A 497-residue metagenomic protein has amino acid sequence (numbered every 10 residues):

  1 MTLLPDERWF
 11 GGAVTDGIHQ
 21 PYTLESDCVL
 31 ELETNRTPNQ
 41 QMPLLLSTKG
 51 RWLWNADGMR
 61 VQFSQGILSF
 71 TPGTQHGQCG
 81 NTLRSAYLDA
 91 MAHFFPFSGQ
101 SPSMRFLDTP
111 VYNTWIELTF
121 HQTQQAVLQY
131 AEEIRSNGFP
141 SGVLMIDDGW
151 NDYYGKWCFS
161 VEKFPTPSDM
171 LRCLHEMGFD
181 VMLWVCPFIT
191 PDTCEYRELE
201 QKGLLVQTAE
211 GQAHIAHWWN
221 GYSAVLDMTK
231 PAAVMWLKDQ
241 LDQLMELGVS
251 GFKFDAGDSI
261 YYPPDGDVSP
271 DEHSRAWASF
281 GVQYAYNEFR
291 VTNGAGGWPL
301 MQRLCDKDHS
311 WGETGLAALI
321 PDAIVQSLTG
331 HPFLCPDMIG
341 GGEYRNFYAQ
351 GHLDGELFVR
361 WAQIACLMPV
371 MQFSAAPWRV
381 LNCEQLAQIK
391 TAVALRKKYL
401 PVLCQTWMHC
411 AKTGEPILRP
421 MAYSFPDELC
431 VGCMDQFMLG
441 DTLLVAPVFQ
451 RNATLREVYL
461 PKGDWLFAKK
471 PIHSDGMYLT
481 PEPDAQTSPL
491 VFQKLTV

Functional and structural regions predicted by a protein language model:
M1-F106, Q124-S136, S424-F425, T480-T496: Catalytic and substrate-binding clefts that recognize carbohydrates or anionic sugar/phosphate headgroups
L44, Y112, I134, L174 (+6 more regions): Conserved, mostly hydrophobic/aromatic
L45-L46, W52-N55, P110-N113, G142-I146 (+8 more regions): Structural recognition of the beta-strand scaffold that forms the well-ordered cores of secreted hydrolase catalytic
W52-L53, R60-F63, L118-Q122, W150-G155 (+12 more regions): Flexible loop/turn segments at secondary-structure boundaries
S103-P264, G297: Aromatic-lined carbohydrate-binding/catalytic grooves of carbohydrate-active enzymes
F120-L128, R135-S136, L144, C173-F179 (+3 more regions): Gly/Pro-rich turn-and-neighbor structural signature
D148-W150, F159-W218, Y262-C305, R345 (+6 more regions): Active-site-proximal helices and loops of the catalytic beta/alpha 8
A278-F280, G296-L304, L328-P336, E343-V497: Catalytic core of carbohydrate-active enzymes
